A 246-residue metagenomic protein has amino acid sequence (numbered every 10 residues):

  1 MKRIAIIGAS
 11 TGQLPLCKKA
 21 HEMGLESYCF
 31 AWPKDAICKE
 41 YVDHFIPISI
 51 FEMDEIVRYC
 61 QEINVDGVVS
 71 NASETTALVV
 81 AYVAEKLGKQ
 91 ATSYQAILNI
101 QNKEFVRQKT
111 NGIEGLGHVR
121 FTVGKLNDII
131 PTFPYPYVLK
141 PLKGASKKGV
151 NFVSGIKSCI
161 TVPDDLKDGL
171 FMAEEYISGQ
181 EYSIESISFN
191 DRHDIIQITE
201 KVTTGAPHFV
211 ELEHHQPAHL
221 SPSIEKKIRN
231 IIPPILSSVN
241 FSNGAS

Functional and structural regions predicted by a protein language model:
M1-Q95: ATP-binding N-terminal substructure of ATP-dependent carboxylate-amine bond-forming enzymes
A5-I6, G67-S70, R120, F152 (+1 more regions): Short catalytic-loop micro-motif centered on adjacent basic/acidic residues
C17-K18, V57, A81, R107 (+3 more regions): Short amphipathic alpha-helical segments and helix-helix/interface helices
C38-Y41, I56-R58, N99-F105, K147-G149 (+1 more regions): Short, charged, surface-exposed secondary-structure boundary motifs
M53-I63, D128-F133, P163-D165: Short amphipathic alpha-helix with an adjacent loop that forms part of the alpha/beta core around
E85-G149, S154: A conserved helix-loop-beta module that forms one wall/lid of the active-site cleft in ATP-utilizing catalytic domains
V150-S246: Internal nucleotide-binding/catalytic subdomain
